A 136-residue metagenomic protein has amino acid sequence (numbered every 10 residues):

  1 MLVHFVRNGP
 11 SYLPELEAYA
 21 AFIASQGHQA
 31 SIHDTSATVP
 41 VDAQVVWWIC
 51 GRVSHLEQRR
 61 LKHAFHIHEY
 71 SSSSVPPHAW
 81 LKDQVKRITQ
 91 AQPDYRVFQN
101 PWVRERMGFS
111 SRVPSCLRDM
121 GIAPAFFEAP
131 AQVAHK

Functional and structural regions predicted by a protein language model:
M1-C50: N-terminal pre-catalytic "stem/leader" segment of glycosyltransferase-like enzymes
E15, W48-G51, F98-N100, M120: Replace "coordinates the UDP/GDP/TDP-sugar" with "coordinates nucleotide-activated sugar donors
T38-D42, S54-K62, E105-S111, E128-P130: Short loop/helix-cap segments at secondary-structure boundaries that form the rim of catalytic
V46-W47, R60-P76: Active-site proximal beta-strand in glycosyltransferases
L61-H66, Q92-D94, R112-P114: A short helix->loop->beta-strand "cap" motif at the edges of active sites that frequently abuts
H66-E69, Q99, R118: Generic beta-sheet signal
S72-F98: Membrane-proximal helix-turn-helix segments that form the acceptor-binding/catalytic region of lipid-linked
V75-A79, E105, F109-S111, C116-H135: Acidic anion/phosphate-binding donor-loop and adjacent secondary structure in glycosyltransferase catalytic cores
